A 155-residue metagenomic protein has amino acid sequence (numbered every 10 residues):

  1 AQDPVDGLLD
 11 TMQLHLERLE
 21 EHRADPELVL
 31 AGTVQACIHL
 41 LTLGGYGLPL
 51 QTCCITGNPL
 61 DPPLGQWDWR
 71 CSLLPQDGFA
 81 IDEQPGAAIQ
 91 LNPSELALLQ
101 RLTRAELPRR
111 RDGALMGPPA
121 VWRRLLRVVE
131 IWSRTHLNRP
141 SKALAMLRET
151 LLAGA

Functional and structural regions predicted by a protein language model:
A1-A155: Non-catalytic alpha-helical scaffolds and adjoining flexible linkers that form interface surfaces for assembly
